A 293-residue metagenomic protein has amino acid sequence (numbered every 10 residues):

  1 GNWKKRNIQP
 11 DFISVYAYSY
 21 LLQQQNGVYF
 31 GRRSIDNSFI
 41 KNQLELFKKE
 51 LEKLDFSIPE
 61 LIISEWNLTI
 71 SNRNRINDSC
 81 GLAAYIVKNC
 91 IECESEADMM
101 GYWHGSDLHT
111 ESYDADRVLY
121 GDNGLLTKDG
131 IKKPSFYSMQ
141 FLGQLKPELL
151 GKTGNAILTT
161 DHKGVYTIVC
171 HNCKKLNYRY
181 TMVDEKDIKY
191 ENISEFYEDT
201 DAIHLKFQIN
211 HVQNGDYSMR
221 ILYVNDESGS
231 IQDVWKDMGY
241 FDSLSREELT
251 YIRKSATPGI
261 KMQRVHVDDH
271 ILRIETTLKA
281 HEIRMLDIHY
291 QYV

Functional and structural regions predicted by a protein language model:
G1-D98, V118: Noncatalytic carbohydrate-binding groove/subsite architecture in carbohydrate-active enzymes
N2, E50-L51, N89-C90, G154-L158 (+3 more regions): Generic recognition of flexible, low-complexity loop/linker segments
Q9, L46-P59, E92-M99, S138 (+4 more regions): A structural motif corresponding to the C-terminal end of an alpha-helix and its immediate exit/capping segment
L21, M99-H109, V224-M238: Short, solvent-exposed beta-strand-terminating loops
S34-S38, R117-L126, I188-L205: Glycine-rich, flexible loop segments associated with nucleotide phosphate handling
I40, L44, I86, K132-F136 (+1 more regions): A structural signal for well-ordered alpha-helical scaffolds and beta->alpha junctions
I63-K189: Aromatic/acidic polysaccharide-binding cleft in carbohydrate-active enzymes
C170-V293: C-terminal beta-sandwich/jelly-roll accessory domains of carbohydrate-active enzymes
